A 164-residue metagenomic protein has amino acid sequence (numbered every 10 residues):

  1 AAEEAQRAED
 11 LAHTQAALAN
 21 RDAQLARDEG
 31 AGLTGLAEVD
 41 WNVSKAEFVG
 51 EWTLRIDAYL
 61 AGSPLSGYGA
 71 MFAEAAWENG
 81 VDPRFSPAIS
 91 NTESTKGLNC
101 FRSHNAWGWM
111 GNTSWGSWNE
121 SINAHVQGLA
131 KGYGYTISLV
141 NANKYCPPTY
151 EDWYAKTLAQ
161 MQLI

Functional and structural regions predicted by a protein language model:
A1-V43: N-terminal secretory targeting signals
V39-S86: Export/targeting segments at the very N-terminus of extracytoplasmic proteins
L54, A70-E74, P87, N123 (+2 more regions): Solvent-exposed, polar/charged alpha-helical surfaces in well-ordered, non-transmembrane soluble domains, broadly
A61, L65, W77-R84, N91-G97 (+2 more regions): Sec-exported extracytoplasmic/periplasmic mature domains
P87-S90, T95-S114: Short, surface-exposed glycine/acidic/tryptophan-bearing loops
N112-I164: Non-catalytic cell-wall polysaccharide-engagement segments
